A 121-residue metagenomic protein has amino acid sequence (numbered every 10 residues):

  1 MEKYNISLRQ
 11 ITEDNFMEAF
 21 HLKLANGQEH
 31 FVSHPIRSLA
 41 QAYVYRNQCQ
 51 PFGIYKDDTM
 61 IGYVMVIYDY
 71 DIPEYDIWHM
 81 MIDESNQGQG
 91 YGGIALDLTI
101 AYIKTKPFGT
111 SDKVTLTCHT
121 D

Functional and structural regions predicted by a protein language model:
E2-N5, Q10-W78, D83-S85, Y102-G109: Acetyl-CoA-dependent GNAT
D83-Q89, T120-D121: Active-site acidic-Proline motif in GNAT/NAT acetyltransferases
N86, G90-L98: Conserved acetyl-CoA pyrophosphate-binding loop and the N-cap/start of the following alpha-helix in GNAT-like
K113-D121: Conserved beta-strand-loop-alpha-helix junction that forms the acyl-donor binding cleft
